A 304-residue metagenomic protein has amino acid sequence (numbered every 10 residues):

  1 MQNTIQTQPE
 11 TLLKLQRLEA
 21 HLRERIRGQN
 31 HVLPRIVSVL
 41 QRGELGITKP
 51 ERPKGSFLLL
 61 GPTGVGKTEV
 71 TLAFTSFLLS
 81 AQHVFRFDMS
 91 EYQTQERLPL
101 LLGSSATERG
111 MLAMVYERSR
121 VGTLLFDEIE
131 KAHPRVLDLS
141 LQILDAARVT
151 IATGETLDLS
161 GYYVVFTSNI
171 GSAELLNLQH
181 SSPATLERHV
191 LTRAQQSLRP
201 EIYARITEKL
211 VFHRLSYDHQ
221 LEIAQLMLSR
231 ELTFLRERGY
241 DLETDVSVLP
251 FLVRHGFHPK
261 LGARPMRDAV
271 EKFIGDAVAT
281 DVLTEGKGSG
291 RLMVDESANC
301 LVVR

Functional and structural regions predicted by a protein language model:
M1-R304: AAA+ P-loop NTPase nucleotide-binding core of proteostasis motors
